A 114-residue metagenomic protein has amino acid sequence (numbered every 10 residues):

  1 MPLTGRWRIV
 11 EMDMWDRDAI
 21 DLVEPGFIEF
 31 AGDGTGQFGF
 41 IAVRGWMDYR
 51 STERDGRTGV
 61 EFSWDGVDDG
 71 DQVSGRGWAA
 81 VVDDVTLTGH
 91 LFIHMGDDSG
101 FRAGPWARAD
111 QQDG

Functional and structural regions predicted by a protein language model:
M1, A109-G114: Intrinsically disordered, low-complexity and often Lys/Arg-enriched segments
M1-D21, G89-L91: Tryptophan-anchored aromatic micro-motifs
R6, R17-R57: N-terminal glycine/threonine-rich, aromatic-flanked beta-hairpin/loop signature
V10, A31, G39-I41, R50-T52 (+3 more regions): A structural detector for beta-sheet-dominated domains
V23-E24, V43-D48, Q72-R76, G96-G100: Short, surface-exposed coil-to-beta transition loops
G36-F40, V60-D68, G89-F92: Short beta-strand segments that buttress and anchor functional surface loops
S51-V85: Mid-chain, well-packed structural core segment of small domains
S74-A109: Short, compact, well-ordered microdomains
